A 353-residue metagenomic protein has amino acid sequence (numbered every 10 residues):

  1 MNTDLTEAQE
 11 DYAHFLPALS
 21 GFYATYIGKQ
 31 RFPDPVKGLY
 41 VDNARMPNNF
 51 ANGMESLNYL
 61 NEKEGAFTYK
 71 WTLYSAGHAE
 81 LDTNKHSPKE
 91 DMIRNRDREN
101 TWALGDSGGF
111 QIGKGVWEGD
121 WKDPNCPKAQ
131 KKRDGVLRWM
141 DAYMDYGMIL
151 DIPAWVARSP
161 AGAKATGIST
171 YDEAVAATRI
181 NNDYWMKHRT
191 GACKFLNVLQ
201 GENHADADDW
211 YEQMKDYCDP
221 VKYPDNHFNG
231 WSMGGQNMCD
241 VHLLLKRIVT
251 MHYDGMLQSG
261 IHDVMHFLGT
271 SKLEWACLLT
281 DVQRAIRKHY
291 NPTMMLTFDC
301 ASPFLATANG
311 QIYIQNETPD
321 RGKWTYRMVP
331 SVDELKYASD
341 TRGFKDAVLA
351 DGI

Functional and structural regions predicted by a protein language model:
M1-T6, P17, T190-I353: Glycine-rich phosphate/ribose-binding loops and adjacent secondary-structure elements that form binding surfaces
M1-W185: Non-catalytic, usually N-terminal nucleic-acid engagement modules in DNA/RNA processing proteins
